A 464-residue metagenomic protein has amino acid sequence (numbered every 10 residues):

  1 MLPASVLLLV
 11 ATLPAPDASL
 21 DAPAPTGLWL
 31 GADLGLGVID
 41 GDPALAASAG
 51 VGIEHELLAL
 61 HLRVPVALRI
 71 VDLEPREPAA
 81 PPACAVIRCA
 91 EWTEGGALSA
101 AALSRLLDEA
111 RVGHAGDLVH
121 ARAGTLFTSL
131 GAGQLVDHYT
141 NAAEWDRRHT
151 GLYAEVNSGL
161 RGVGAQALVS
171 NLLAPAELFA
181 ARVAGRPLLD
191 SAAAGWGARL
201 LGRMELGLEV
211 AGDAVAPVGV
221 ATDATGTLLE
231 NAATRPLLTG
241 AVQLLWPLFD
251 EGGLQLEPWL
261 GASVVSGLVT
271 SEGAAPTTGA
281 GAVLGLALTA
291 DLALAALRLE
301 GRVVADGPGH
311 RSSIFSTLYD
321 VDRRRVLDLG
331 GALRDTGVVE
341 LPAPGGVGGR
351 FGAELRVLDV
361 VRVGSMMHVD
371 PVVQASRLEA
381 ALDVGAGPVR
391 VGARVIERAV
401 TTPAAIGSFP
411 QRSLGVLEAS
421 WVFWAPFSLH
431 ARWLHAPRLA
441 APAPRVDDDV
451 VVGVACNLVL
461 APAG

Functional and structural regions predicted by a protein language model:
M1-P23, P462-G464: Cleavable N-terminal export/targeting peptides
L20-D21, P25-W29, D40-A44, A59 (+5 more regions): Signature for the C-terminal beta-barrel architecture of outer-membrane proteins
L20-G50, A97-D137, L152: Outer-membrane beta-barrel initiation region
V51-H61, G113-V119, F423-A425: Short, solvent-exposed loop/edge-beta patches enriched in aromatic
L58-A110, Q134-V136, T270-A275: Surface-exposed loop and membrane-interface regions of Gram-negative outer-membrane beta-barrel proteins
V64-V66, T125-F127, N171: A mature extracytoplasmic/lumenal domain signature
L414-F427: Conserved C-terminal beta-signal and adjacent last beta-strands/turns of outer-membrane beta-barrel proteins
V452-C456: Blade-level signature of beta-propeller repeat domains, shared across WD40, Kelch, NHL, RCC1 and BNR/Asp-box propellers
